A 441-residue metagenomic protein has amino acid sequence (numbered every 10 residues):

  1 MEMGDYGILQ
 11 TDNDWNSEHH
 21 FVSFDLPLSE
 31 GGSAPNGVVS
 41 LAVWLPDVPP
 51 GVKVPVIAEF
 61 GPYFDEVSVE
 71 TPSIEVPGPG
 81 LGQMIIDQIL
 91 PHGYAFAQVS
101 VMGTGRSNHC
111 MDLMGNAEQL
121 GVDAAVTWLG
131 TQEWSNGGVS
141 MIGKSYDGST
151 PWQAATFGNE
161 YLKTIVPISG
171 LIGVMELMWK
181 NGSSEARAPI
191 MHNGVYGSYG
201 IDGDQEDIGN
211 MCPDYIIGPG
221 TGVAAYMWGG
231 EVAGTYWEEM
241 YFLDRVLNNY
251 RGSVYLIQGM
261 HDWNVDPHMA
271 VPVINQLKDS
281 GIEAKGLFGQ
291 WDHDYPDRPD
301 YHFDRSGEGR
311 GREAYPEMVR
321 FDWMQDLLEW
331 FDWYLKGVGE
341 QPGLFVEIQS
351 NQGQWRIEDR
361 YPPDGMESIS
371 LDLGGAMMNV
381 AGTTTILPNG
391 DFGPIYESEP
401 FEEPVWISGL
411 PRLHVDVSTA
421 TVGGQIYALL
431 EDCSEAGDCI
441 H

Functional and structural regions predicted by a protein language model:
M3-V52: N-terminal cap/lid segment of alpha/beta-hydrolase-fold proteins
G4-L9, G37, E66, P79-I85 (+3 more regions): Accessory cap/linker subdomain of secreted extracellular hydrolases
P50-G130, P299-A314: Cap/lid segment of the alpha/beta-hydrolase catalytic domain
A117, I142-C212, K278-L328: A catalytic-pocket lid/entrance helix-loop region that shapes and gates access to the active site across common
E133-S145: Alpha/beta-hydrolase fold nucleophile elbow
Y250, L256-Q258, D262: Short beta-strand/loop motif that positions the catalytic acidic residue of the alpha/beta-hydrolase fold
W263-V271: Conserved alpha/beta-hydrolase "acid-adjacent" motif
P296, F303-H441: C-terminal, loop-rich substrate-recognition/catalytic regions characterized by aromatic stacking residues
